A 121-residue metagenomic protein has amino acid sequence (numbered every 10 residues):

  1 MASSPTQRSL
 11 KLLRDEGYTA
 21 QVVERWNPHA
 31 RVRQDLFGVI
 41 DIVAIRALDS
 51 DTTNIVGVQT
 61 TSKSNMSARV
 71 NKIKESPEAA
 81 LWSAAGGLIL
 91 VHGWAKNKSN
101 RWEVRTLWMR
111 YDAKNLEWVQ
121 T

Functional and structural regions predicted by a protein language model:
M1-T121: Catalytic phosphate/metal-binding cores of nucleic-acid and nucleotide-processing enzymes, i.e., regions that mediate
